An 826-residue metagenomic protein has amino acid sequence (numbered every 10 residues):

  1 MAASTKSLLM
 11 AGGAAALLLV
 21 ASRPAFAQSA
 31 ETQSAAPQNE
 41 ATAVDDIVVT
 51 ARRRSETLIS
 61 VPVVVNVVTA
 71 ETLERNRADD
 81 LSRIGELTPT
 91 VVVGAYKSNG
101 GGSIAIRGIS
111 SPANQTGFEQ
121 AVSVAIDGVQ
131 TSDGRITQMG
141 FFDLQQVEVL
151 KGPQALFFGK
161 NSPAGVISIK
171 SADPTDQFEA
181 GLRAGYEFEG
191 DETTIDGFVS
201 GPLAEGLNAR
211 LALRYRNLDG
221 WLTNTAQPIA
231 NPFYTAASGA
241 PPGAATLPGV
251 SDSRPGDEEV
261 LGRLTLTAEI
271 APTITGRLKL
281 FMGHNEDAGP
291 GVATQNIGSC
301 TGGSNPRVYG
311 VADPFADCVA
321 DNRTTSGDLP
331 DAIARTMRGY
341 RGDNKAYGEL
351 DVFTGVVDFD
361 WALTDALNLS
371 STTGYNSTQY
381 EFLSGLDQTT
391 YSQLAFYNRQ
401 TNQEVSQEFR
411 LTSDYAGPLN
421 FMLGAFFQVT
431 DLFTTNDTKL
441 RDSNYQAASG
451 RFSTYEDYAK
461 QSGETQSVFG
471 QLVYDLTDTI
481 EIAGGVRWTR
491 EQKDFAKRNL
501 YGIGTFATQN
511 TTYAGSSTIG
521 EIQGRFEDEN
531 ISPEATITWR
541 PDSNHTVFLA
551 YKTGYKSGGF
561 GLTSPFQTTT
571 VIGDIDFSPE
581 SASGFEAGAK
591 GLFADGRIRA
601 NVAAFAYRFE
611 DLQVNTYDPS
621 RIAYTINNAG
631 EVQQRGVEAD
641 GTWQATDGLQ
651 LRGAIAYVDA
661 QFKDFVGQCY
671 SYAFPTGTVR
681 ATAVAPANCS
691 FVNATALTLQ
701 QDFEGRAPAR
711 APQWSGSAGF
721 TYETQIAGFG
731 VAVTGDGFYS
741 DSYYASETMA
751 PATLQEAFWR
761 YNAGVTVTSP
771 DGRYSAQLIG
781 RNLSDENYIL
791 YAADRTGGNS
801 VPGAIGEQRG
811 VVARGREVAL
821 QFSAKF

Functional and structural regions predicted by a protein language model:
M1-N76, L81-L87, P272, G355 (+1 more regions): N-terminal Sec signal peptide and the immediately downstream disordered periplasmic leader that contains the TonB box
T32, I482, A603-R608, N627-E747 (+1 more regions): Gram-negative outer-membrane beta-barrel transporters
A43-Q177, A587: Acidic, small-polar-rich N-terminal luminal/periplasmic segments of exported/outer-membrane proteins
G102, E119-A121, D133, F142-Q145 (+9 more regions): Outer-membrane beta-barrel translocator/receptor signature
W221-S253, P290-R341, G385-F396, T434-Y458 (+6 more regions): Solvent-exposed loop segments that connect transmembrane elements
A244-S251, D257-F421, Q428-V429, R599-N601: Outer-membrane beta-barrel domain signature, strongest for Gram-negative TonB-dependent receptors and also present
D358-A362, A366-S384, R540, T546-K556 (+4 more regions): Membrane-embedded beta-barrel scaffold of Gram-negative outer-membrane proteins
F738-S746, V767-F826: C-terminal beta-signal and adjacent terminal beta-strands/loops of Gram-negative outer-membrane beta-barrel proteins
